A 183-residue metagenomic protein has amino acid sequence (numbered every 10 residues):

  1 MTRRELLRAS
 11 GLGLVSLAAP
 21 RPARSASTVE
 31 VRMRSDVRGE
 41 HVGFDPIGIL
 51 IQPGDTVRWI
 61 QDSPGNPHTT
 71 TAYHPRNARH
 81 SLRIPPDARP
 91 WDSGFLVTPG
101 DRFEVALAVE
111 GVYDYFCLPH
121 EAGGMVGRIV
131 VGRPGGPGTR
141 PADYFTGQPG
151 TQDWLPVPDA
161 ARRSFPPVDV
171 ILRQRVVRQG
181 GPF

Functional and structural regions predicted by a protein language model:
T2, L7-F183: Extracytoplasmic copper-binding redox domains, predominantly the cupredoxin/blue-copper superfamily
